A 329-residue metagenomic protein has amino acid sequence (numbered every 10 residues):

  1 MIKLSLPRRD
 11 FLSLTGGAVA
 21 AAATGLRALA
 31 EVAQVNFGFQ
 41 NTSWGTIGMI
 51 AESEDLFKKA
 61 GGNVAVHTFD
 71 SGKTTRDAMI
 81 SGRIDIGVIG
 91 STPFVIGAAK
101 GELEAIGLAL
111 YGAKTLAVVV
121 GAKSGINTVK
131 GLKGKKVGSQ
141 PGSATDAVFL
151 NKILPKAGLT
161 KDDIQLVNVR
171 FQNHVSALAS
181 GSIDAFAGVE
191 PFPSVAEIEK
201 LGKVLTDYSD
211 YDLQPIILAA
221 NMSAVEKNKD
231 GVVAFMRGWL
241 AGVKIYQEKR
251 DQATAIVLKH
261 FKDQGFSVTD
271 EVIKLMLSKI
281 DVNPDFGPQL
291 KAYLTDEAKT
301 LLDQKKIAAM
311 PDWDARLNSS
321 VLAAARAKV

Functional and structural regions predicted by a protein language model:
M1-D10, L14-A21: N-terminal secretory signal peptides
L29-T160, Q165-N168, D184-G188, L201-T206 (+1 more regions): Short, glycine-/small- and polar/acidic-enriched structural segments that line small-molecule recognition paths
N41, T68, G72, Y111 (+9 more regions): Solvent-exposed, acidic/flexible segments
T74-A78, P93-F94, H174-A177, F192-P193 (+2 more regions): Short, hydrophobic alpha-helical packing/hinge segments within bilobed ligand-binding/sensory domains
T92, Q172-K262: Pocket-lining segment of extracytoplasmic ligand-binding domains
N228-A308: Secondary-structure end/capping motifs
A298-V329: Conserved C-terminal helix/tail region of periplasmic/extracytoplasmic solute-binding proteins
